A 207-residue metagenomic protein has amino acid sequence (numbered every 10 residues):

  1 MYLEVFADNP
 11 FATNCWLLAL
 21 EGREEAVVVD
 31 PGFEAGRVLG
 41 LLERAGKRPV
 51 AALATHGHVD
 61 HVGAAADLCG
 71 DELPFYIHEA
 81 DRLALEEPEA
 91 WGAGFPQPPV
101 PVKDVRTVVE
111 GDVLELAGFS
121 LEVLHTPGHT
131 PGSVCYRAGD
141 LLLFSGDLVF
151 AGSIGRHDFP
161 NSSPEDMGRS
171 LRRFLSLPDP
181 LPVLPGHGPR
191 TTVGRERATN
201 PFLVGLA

Functional and structural regions predicted by a protein language model:
M1-A45, C135-G146: Conserved beta-strand hairpin/beta-sheet module of binuclear metal-dependent hydrolase folds, prominently
F6-A7, K103-R106, H125-P127: Short Gly/Pro-enriched turn/cap motifs at secondary-structure boundaries
W16, R106, G111-D112, V134 (+1 more regions): Residue-level detector of beta-strand structural context in well-folded domains
L18, T55, T126: Conserved S/T- and glycine-rich ATP-binding loop of Class I adenylate-forming
R23, F33-E115, F119, A198-G205: Active-site HxH/HxHxD metal-binding segment of metal-dependent hydrolases
V27, L53, F75, L143-F144 (+1 more regions): Residue-level marker for buried hydrophobic side chains located in beta-strands that build the well-ordered beta-sheet
K47, E87, W91-A93, S120-A207: Metallo-beta-lactamase
